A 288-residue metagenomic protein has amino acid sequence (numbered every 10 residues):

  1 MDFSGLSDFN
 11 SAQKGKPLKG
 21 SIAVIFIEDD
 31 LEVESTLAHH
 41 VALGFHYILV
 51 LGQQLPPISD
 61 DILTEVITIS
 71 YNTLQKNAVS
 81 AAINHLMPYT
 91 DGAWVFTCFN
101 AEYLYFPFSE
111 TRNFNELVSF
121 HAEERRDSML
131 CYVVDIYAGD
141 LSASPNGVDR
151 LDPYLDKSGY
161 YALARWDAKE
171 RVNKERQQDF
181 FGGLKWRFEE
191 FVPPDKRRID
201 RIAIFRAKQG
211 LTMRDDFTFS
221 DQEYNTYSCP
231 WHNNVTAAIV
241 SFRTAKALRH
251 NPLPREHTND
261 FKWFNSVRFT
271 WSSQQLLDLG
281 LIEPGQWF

Functional and structural regions predicted by a protein language model:
M1-E34, V41: N-proximal low-complexity "stem/linker" segments adjacent to membrane-targeting elements
D29-L31, E102-P107, I136: Short acidic, S/G/P-rich loop/turn micro-motifs used as interaction or catalytic elements
A38-Y47: Short, acidic, metal-binding catalytic loop of nucleotide-sugar glycosyltransferases
F45, D91-G92, E123-S128: Short, high-confidence coil segments that cap the C-terminus of an alpha-helix and link into the following beta-strand
L49-V50, V95-C98, D127-Y132: A structural signal for short, well-ordered beta-strand segments and their strand-loop junctions that often border
G52-C98, Y103-V118: Active-site-proximal specificity loops/subdomain of glycosyltransferases
F108-F288: Catalytic-site signature of metal-activated, phosphate-bearing donor transferases, centered on the GT-A/GT-A-like
